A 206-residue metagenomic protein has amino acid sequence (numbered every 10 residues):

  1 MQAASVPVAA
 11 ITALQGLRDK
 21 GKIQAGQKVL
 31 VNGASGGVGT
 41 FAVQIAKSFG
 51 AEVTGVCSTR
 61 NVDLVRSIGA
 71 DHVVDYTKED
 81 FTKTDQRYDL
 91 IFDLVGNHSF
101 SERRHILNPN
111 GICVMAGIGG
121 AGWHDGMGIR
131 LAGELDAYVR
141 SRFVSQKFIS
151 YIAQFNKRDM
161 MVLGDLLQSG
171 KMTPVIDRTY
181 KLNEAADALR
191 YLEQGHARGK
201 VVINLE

Functional and structural regions predicted by a protein language model:
M1-E206: Terminal helix/beta-alpha structural elements that buttress the NAD(P)+-binding lobe
